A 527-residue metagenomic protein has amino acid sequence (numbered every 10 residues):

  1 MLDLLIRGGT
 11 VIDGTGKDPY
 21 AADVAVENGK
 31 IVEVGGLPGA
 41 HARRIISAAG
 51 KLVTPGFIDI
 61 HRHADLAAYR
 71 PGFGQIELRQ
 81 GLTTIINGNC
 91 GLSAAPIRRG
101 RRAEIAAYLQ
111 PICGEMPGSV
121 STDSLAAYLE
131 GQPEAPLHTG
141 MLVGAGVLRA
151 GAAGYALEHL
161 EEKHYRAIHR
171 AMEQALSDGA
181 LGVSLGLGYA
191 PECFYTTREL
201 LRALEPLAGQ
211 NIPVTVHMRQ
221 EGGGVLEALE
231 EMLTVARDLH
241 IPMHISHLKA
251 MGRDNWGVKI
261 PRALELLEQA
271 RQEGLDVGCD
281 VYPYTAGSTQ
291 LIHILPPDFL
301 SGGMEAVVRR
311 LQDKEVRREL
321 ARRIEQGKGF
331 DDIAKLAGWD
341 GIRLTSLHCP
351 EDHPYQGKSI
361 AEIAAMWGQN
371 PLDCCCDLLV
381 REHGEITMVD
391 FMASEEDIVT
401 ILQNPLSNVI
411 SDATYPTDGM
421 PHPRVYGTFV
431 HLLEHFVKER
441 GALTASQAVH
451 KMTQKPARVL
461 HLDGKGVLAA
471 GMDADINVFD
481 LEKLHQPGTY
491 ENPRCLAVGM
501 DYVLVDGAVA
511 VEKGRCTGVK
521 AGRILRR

Functional and structural regions predicted by a protein language model:
M1-G56, Q486-T489: Histidine-rich, glycine-flanked metal-binding segment
L2-R7, G39-G88, V505, R527: Replace "His-x-His-based motif
G9, D313, T400-L406, S411-D412 (+1 more regions): C-terminal cap of metal-dependent C-N hydrolases
G9, G29, G50, H61 (+12 more regions): Divalent metal-coordination and catalytic microenvironments
V11-D23, I386-M392, I398, T444-V449 (+1 more regions): Acidic, glycine-enriched loop/beta-strand segments at the rims of small-molecule binding/catalytic pockets
C90-R99, Q110-D238: Hydrophobic, small-residue-rich alpha-helical packing segments that form membrane-like cores
A95-R102, A150-A156, T197, L226-E230 (+5 more regions): Short acidic, glycine/serine/threonine-rich loops at helix termini
Y128-E162, I168-Y189, R237, I241-P242 (+1 more regions): Active-site neighborhoods of metal-dependent hydrolases
